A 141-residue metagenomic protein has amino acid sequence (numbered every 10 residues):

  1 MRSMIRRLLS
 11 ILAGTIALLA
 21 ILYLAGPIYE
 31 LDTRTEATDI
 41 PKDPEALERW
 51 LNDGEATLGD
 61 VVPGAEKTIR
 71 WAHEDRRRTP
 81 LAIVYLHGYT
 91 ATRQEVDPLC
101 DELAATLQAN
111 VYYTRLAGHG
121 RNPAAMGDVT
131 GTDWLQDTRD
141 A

Functional and structural regions predicted by a protein language model:
R2-L47: N-terminal membrane-anchoring alpha-helices
S3-L22, W71-R76, L81, D133-D140: Amphipathic repeat-derived elements
A13, L18, D39, L58-D60 (+4 more regions): Generic structural signal for short, flexible, solvent-exposed coil/loop and linker residues
E30-T33, A37, T79, I83-L86 (+2 more regions): A near-ubiquitous, low-amplitude feature marking generic local secondary-structure context
A37-R76: N-terminal cap/lid segment of alpha/beta-hydrolase-fold proteins
R49-D60, P80-L81, Y85, T92 (+2 more regions): A broad "ordered helical/assembly scaffold" signature
A65-L107, Y112-L116: Short, surface-exposed "cap/lid" segments of acyl-processing enzymes
R121-A141: Catalytic nucleophile-loop/oxyanion-hole region of alpha/beta-hydrolase and closely related hydrolase-like folds
